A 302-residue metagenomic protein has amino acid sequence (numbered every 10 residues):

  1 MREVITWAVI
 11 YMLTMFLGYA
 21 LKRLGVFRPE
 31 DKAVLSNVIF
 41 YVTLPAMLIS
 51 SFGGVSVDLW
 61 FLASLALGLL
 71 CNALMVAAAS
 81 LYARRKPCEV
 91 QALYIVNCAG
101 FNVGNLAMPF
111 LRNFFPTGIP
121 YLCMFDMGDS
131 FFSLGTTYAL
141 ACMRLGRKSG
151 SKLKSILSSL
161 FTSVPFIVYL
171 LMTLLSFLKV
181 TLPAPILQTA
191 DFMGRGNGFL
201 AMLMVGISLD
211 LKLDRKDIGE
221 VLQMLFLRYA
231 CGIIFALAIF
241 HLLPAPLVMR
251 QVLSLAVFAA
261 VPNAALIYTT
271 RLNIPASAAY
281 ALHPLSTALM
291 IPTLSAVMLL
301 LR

Functional and structural regions predicted by a protein language model:
M1-R302: Alpha-helical transmembrane segments of multi-pass small-molecule/ion transporters
